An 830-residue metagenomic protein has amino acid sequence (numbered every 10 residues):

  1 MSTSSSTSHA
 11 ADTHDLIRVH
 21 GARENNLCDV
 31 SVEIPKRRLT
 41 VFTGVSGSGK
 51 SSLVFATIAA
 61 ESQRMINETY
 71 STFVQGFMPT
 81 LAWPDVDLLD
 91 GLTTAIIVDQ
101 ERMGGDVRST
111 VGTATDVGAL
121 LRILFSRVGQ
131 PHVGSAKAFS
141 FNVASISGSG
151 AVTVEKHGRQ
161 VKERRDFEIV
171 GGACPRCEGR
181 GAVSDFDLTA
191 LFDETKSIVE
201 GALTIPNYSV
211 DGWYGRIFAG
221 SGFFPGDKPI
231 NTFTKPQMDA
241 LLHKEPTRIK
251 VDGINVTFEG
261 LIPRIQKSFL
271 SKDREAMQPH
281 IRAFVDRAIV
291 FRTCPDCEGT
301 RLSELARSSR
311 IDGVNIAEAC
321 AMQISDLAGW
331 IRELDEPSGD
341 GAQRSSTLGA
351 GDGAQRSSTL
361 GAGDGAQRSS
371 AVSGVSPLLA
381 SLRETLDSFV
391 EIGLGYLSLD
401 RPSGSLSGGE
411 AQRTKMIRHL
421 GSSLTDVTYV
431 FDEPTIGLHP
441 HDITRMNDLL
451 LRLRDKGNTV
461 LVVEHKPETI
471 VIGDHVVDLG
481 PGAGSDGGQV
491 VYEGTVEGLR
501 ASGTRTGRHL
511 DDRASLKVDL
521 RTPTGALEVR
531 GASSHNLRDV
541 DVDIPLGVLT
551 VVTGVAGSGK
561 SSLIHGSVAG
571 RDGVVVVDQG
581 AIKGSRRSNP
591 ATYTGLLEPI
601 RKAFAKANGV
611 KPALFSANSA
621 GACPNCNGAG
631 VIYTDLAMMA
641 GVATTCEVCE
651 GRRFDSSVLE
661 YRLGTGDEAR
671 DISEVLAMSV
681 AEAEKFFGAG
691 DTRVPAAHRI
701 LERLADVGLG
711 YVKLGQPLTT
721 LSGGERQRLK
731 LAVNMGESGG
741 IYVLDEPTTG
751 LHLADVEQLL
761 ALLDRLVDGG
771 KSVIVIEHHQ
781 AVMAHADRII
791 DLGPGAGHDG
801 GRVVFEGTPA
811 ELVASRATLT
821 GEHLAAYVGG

Functional and structural regions predicted by a protein language model:
M1-G830: Conserved phosphate-binding elements of NTP-dependent enzyme cores
